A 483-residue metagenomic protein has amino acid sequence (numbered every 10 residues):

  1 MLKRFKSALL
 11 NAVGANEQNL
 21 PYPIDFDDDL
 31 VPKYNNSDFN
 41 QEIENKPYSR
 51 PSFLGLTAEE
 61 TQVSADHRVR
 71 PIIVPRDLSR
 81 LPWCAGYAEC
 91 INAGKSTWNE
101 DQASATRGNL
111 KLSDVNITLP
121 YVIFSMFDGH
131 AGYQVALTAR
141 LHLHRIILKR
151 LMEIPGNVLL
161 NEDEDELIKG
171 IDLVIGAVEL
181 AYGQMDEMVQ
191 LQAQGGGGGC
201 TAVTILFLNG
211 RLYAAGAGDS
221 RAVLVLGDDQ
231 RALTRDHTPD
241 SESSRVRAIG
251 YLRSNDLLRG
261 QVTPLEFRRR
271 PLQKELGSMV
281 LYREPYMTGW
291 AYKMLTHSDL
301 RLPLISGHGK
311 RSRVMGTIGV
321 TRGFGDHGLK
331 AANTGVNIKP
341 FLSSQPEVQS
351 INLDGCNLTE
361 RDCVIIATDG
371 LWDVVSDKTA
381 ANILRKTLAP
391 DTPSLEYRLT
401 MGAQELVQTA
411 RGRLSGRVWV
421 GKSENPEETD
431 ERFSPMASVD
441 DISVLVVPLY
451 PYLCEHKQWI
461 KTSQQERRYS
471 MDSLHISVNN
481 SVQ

Functional and structural regions predicted by a protein language model:
L2-Q483: PP2C/PPM-type serine/threonine phosphatase catalytic core, specifically the conserved beta-strand-loop-alpha-helix
